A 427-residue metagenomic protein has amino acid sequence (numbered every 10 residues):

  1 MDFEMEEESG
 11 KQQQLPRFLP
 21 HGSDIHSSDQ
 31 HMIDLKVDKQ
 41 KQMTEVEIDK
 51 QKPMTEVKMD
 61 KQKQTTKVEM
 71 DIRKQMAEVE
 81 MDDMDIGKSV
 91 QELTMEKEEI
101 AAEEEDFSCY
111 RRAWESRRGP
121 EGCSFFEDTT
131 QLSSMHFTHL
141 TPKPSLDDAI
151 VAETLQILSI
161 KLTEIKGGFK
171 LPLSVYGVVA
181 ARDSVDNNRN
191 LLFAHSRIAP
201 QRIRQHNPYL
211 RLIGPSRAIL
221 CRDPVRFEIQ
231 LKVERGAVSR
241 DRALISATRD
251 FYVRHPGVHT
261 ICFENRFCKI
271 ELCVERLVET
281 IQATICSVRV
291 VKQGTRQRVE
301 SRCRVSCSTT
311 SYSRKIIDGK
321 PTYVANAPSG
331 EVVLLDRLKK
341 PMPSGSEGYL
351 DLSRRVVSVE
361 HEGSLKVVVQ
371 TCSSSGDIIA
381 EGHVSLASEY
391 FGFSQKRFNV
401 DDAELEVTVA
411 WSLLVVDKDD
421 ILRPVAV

Functional and structural regions predicted by a protein language model:
D2-H21, L35, M76-K161, I165 (+1 more regions): Peripheral membrane interaction modules
S9, Q14, H26, H31-T94: Long, intrinsically disordered low-complexity tandem-repeat regions enriched in serine/threonine/proline and other
